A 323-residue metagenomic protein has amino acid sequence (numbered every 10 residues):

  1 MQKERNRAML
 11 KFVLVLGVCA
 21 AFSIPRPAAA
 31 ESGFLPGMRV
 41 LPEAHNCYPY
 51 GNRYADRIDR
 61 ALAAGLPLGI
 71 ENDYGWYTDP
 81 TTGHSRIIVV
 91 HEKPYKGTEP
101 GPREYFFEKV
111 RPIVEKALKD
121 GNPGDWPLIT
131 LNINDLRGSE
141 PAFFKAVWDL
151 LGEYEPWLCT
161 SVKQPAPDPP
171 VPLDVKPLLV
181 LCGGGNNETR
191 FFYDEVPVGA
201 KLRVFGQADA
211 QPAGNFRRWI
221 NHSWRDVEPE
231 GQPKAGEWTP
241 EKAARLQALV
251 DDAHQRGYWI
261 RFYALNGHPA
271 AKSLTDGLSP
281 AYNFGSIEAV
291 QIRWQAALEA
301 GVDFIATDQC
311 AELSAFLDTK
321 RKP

Functional and structural regions predicted by a protein language model:
M1, V13-L14, Y54, L246: Generic alpha-helix initiation/capping and coil-helix boundary signal
M1-M9: N-terminal secretory signal peptides that target proteins for export/translocation
K11-S23: Bacterial N-terminal signal peptides
I24-A30: Signal peptide processing junction and immediate N-terminal pro/mature segment of secreted/exported proteins
A30-P323: Phosphate-group recognition and catalysis centered on beta-loop-alpha active-site segments
